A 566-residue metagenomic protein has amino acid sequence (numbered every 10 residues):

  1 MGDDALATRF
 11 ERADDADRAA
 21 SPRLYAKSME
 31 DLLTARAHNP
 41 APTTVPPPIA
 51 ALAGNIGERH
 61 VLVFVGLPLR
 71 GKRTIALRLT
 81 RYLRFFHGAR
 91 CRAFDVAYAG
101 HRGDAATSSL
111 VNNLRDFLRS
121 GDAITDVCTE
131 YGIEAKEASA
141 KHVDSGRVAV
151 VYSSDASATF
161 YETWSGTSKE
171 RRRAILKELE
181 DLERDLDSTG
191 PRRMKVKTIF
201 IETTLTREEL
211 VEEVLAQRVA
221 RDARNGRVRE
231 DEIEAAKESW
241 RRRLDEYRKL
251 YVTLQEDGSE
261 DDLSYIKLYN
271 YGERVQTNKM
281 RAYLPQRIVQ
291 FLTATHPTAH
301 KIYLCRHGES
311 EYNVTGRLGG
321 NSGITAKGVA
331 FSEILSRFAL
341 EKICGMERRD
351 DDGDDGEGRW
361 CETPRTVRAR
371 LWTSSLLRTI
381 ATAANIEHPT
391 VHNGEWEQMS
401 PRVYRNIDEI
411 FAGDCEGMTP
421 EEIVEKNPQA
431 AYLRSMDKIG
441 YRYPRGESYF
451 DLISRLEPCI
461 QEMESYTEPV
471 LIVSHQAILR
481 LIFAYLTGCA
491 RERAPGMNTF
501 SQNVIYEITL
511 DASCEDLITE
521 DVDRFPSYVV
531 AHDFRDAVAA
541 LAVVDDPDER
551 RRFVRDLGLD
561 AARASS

Functional and structural regions predicted by a protein language model:
G2-A7, R18, M29-R36, P42-A53 (+13 more regions): Acidic, low-complexity terminal tails and accessory targeting/binding regions of phosphate-metabolizing enzymes
L52-E58, H142-D144, E464: Phosphate-binding P-loop
G57-I75: Walker A (P-loop) phosphate-binding motif
F64, V151, I472: Hydrophobic anchor at the beta1->P-loop junction of P-loop NTPases
K72-D122, D126-T129, A135, R171: Conserved substrate/cofactor phosphate-moiety recognition/catalytic segment in nucleotide-dependent phosphotransferases
T159-D222, P297-A299, E309-Y312, E333-Y432 (+1 more regions): Phosphate-coordination/substrate-recognition cap region in phosphate-metabolizing enzymes
A220-I288: Small-molecule kinase domains that catalyze NTP-dependent phosphoryl transfer to phosphate-bearing small molecules
R227-E238, R242-D245, A430-F450: Short glycine/proline- and acidic residue-enriched helix-loop micro-motifs that form flexible lids or anion-recognition
